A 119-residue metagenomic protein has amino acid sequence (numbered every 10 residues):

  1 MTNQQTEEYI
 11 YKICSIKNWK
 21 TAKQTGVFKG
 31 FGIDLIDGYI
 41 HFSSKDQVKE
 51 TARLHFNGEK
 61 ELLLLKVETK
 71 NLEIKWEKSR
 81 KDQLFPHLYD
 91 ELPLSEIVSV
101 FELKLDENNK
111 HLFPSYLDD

Functional and structural regions predicted by a protein language model:
T2-D119: Conserved, structured core segments of small domains
